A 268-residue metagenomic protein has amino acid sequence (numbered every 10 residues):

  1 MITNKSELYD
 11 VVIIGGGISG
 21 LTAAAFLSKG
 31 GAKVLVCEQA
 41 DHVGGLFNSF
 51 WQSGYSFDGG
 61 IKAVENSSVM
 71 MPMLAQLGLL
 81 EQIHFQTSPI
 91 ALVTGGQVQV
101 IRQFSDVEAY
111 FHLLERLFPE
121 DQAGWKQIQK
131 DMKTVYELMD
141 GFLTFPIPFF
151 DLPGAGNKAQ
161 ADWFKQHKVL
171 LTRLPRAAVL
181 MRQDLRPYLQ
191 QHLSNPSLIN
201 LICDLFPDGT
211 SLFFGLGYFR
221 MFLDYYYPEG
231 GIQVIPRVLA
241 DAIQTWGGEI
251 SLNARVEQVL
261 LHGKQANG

Functional and structural regions predicted by a protein language model:
I2-T144: N-terminal glycine-rich phosphate/pyrophosphate-binding loop and immediately adjacent elements
I18-A23, I235-L239, L252, V256: Extended, hydrophobic alpha-helical segments in both membrane/secreted and soluble proteins
G31-K33, G247, N253: Glycine-centered short loops/turns at secondary-structure junctions
V43-G44, G209, Q258-L260: Flexible loop/turn segments at secondary-structure boundaries
L80, E120, S194-P196, E249: Short coil/loop linkers at secondary-structure junctions
K133-W246: Active-site/ligand-binding neighborhood in enzyme catalytic cores
L252-N267: A conserved short coil-to-beta-strand element within the FAD-binding core of flavoproteins
